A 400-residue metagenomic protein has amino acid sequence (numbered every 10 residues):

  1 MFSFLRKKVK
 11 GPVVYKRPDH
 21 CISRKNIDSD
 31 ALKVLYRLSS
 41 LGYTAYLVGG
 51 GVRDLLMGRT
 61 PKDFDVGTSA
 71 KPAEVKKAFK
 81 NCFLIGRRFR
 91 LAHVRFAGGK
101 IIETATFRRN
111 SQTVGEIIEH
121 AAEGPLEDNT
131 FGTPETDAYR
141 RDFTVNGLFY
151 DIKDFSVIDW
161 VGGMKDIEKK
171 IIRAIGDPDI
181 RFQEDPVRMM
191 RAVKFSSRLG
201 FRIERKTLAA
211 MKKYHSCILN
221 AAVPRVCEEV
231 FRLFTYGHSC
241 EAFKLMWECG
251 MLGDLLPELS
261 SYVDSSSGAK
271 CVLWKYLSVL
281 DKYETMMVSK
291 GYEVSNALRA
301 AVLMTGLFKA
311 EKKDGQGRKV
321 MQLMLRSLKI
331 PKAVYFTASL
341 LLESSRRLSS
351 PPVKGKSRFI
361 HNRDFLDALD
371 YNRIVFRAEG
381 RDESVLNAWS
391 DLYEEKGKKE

Functional and structural regions predicted by a protein language model:
M1-E400: Catalytic cores of the polymerase beta-like nucleotidyltransferase superfamily and closely associated nucleotide
